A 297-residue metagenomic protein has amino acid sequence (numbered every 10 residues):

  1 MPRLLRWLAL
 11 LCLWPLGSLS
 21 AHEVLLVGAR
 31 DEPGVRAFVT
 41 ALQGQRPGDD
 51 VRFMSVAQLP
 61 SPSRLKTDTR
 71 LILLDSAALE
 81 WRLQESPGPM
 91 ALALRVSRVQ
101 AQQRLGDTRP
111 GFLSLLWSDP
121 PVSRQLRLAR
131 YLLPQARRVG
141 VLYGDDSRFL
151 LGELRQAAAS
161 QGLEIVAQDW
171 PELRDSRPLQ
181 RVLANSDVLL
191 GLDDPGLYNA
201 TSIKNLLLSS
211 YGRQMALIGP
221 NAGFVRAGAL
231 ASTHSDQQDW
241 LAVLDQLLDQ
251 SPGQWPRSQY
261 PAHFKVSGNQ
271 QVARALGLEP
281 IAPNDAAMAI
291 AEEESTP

Functional and structural regions predicted by a protein language model:
M1-R6: Positively charged n-region of N-terminal signal peptides that target proteins for export
W7-L16: Bacterial N-terminal signal peptides
A21-P297: Short hydrophobic alpha-helices and adjacent helix-cap/hinge residues
